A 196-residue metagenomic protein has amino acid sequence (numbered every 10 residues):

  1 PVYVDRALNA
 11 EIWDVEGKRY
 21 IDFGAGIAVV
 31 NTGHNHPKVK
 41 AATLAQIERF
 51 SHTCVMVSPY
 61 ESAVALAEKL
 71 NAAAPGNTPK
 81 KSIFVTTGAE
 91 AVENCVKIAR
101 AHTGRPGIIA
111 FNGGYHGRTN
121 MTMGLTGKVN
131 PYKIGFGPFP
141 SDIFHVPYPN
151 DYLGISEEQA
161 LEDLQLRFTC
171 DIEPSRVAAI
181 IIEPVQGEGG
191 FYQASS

Functional and structural regions predicted by a protein language model:
P1-L8, A63: Active-site-adjacent loop/helix segments that line or gate small-molecule/cofactor pockets in enzymes
D14-V15: Short, acidic, Ser/Thr-enriched surface-loop or helix-capping motifs
K18-R19, F191: Residue-level signal for well-ordered, solvent-exposed loop/turn and beta-edge residues enriched in charged/polar side
R19-R105, I109: Glycine-rich loop-to-alpha-helix module at the N-terminal edge of alpha/beta enzyme cores
I21-G24, P147, A178-Q186: Short beta-strands and strand-loop turn motifs
V29-N31, P59, Y152-G154, G187-G189: Short, small-residue-enriched loops and turns at beta-alpha junctions that line or gate enzyme active sites
E68-A179: PLP-dependent aspartate aminotransferase-fold enzymes
V185-S196: Active-site core of PLP-dependent enzymes with the aminotransferase class I/II
